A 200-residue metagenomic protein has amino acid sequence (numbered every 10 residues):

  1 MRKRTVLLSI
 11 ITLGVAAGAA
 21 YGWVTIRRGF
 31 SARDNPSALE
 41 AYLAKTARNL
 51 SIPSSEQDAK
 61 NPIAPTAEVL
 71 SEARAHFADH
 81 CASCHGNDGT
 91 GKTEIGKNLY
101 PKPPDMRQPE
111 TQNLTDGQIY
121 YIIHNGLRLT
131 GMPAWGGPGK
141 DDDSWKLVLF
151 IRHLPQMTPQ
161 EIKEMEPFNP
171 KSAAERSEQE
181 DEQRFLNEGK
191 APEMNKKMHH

Functional and structural regions predicted by a protein language model:
R2-S71, W135-I151, P167-H200: Periplasmic c-type cytochrome electron-transfer domains
A41-L43, G89-G91, T111: A ubiquitous short alpha-helical element
A64-E68, L114, M157: Short coil/turn linker and secondary-structure boundary residues
A67-T90, I119-Y121, N125, L147 (+2 more regions): Sequence/structural segment immediately N-terminal to covalent heme-attachment motifs in c-type and related
T90-L99: Histidine- and aromatic-enriched segments that form or immediately flank copper-ligand environments
G91, T158-I162: Short, polar/charged, Gly/Pro-enriched helix-capping and turn/loop motifs at alpha-helix termini and inter-helix linkers
N98-Q156, G189, H200: Extracytoplasmic electron-transfer domains, predominantly the class I c-type cytochrome c fold
Q156-T158, E175: Secretory-pathway/luminal and periplasmic proteins that interact with or process carbohydrate-rich
